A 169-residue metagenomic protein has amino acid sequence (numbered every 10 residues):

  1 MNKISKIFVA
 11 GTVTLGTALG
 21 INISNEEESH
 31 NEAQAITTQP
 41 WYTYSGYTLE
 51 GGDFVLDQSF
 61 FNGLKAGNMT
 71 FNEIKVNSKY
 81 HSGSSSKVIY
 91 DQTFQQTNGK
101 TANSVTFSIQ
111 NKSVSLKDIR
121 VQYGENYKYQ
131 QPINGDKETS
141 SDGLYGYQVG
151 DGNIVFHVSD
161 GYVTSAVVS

Functional and structural regions predicted by a protein language model:
M1-S29: Sec-dependent N-terminal signal peptides of Gram-positive bacterial secreted proteins and lipoproteins
A10, F71, Y90-Q92, I154-F156 (+1 more regions): Generic structural motif
I21-Y127: Short helix/turn-capping signatures at newly exposed starts of structured segments
N111-N153: Extracytosolic low-complexity repeat regions of secreted or lipid-anchored proteins
I119, V168-S169: Hydrophobic transmembrane alpha-helix bundles
L144-V168: Short, exposed beta-strand-loop hairpins at the edges of beta-sheets in extracellular/periplasmic proteins
